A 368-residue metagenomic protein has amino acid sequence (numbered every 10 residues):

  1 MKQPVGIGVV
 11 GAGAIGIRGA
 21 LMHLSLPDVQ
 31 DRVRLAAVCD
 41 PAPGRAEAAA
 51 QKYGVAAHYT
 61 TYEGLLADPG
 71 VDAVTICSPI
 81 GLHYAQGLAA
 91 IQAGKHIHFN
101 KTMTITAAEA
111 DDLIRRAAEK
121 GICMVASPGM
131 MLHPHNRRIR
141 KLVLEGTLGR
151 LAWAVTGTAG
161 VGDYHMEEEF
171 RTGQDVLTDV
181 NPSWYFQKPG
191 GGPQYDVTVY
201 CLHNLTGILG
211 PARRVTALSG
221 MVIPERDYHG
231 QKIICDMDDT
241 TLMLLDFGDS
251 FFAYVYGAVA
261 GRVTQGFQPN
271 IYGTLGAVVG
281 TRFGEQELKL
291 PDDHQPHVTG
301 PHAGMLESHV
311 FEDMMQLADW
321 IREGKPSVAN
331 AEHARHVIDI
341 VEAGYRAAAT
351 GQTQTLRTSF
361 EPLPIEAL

Functional and structural regions predicted by a protein language model:
M1-P4, V9, A73-T75, D319-L368: C-terminal helix-rich "cap/oligomerization" subdomain common to oxidoreductases
M1-Y53: N-terminal Rossmann-like dinucleotide-binding module
Y53-R116: Beta-loop-alpha module in the N-terminal Rossmann-like domain of NAD(P)-dependent dehydrogenases, especially those
F99, M124-A126, V155, V255 (+1 more regions): Hydrophobic residues in well-ordered beta-strands that form the structural core
D112-M130, L148-A154: Rossmann-fold dehydrogenase core element
M130-I233, G351: Predominantly a Rossmann-like dinucleotide-binding segment in NAD(P)-dependent oxidoreductases
G173-Q174, D196-V197, C201-E285, F311-S327 (+2 more regions): Contiguous beta-strand/loop segments that form the cofactor/metal-binding neighborhood of enzyme cores
